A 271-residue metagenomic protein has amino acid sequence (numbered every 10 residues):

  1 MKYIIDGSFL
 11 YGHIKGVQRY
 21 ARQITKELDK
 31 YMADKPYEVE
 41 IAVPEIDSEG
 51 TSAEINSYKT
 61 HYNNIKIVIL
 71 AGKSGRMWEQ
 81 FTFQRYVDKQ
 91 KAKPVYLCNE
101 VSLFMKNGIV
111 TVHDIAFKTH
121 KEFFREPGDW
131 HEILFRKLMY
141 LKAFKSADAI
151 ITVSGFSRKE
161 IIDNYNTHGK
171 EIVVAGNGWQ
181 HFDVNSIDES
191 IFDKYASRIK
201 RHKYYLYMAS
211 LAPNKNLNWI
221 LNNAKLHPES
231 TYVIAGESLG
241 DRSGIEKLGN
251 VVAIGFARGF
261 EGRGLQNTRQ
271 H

Functional and structural regions predicted by a protein language model:
M1-H271: Carbohydrate transferase catalytic cores enriched for Leloir-type hexosyltransferases
